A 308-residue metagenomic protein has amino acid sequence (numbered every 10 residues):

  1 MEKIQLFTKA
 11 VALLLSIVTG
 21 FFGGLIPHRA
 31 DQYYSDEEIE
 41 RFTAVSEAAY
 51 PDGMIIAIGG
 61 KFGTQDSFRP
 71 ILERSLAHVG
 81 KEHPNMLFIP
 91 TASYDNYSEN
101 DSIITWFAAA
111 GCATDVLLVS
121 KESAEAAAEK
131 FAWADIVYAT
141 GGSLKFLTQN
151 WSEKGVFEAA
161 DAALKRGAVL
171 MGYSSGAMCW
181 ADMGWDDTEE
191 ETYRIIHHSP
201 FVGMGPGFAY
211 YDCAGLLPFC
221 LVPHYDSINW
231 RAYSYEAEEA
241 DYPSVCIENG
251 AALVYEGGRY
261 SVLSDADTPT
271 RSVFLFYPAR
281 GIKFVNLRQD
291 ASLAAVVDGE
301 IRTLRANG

Functional and structural regions predicted by a protein language model:
T8-G24: Sec-dependent N-terminal signal peptides of Gram-positive bacterial secreted proteins and lipoproteins
F21-Y33, E37: Sec-dependent signal peptide cleavage junction
Y33-K81, Y97-D101, T105-A109, G184-D186 (+1 more regions): C-terminal and late-domain segments of enzyme folds
A57, I136-T140, M171, L221-V222: Structural motif
L87, S93-G141, F146: Portal/gating segments that form or line small-molecule/metal binding sites
K130, K154-G167: Catalytic-core regions built around general acid/base machinery
Y138-G141, L164-M183: Catalytic nucleophile loop
L144-K154: Glycine/threonine-rich flexible loop motifs
